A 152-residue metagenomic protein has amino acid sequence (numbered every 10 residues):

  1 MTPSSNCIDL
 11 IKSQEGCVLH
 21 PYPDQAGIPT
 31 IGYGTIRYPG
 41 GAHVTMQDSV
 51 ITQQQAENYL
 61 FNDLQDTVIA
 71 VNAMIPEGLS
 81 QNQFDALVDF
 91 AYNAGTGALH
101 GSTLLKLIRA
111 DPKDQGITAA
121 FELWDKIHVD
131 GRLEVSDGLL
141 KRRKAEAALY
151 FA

Functional and structural regions predicted by a protein language model:
M1-I28, T35-Y38, A42-V44, V50-V68 (+3 more regions): Long, amphipathic alpha-helical surface segments
I11, Q83-A91, A120-E122: Short alpha-helical scaffolding segments that buttress acidic/His motifs in well-ordered protein cores
N62, D89-A94: Short, residue-level hotspots on alpha-helical faces of the histone-fold and other alpha-helical interaction modules
